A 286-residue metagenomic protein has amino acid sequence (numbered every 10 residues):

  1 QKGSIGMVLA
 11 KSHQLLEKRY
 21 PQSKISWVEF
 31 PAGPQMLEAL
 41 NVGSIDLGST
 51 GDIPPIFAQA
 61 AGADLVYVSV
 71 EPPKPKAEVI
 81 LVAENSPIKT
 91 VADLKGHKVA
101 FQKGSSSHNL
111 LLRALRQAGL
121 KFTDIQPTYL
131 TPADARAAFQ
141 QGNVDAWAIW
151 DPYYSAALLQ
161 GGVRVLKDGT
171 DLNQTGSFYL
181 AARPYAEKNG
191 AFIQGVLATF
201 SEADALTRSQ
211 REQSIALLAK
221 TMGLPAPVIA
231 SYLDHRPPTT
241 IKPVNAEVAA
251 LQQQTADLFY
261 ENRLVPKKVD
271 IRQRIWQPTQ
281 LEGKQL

Functional and structural regions predicted by a protein language model:
Q1, A92-G104, S201-A205: Short loop->beta-strand "edge-of-pocket" segments that line small-molecule binding or catalytic clefts across diverse
Q1-H13: Extracytoplasmic "Venus flytrap"
G3, P31-G33, S44-I56, A61 (+5 more regions): Beta->alpha turn/N-cap motifs
L9-A10, E78-I88, G176-A191: A bilobed periplasmic-binding-protein/Venus flytrap-type ligand-binding module shared by bacterial periplasmic
P34-G48, A60-G62, A92-K95, Q117 (+2 more regions): Short helices/loops that flank or line small-molecule/ion binding pockets
I53, D124-T128, P132-K220: Pocket-lining segment of extracytoplasmic ligand-binding domains
E187-P266: Secondary-structure end/capping motifs
D257-L286: Conserved C-terminal helix/tail region of periplasmic/extracytoplasmic solute-binding proteins
